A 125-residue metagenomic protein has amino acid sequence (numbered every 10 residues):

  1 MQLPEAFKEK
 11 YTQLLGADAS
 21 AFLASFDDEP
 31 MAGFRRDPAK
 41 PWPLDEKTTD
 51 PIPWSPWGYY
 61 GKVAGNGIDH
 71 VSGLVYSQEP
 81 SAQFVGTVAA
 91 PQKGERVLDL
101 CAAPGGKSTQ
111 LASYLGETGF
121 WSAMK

Functional and structural regions predicted by a protein language model:
M1-K125: S-adenosylmethionine
